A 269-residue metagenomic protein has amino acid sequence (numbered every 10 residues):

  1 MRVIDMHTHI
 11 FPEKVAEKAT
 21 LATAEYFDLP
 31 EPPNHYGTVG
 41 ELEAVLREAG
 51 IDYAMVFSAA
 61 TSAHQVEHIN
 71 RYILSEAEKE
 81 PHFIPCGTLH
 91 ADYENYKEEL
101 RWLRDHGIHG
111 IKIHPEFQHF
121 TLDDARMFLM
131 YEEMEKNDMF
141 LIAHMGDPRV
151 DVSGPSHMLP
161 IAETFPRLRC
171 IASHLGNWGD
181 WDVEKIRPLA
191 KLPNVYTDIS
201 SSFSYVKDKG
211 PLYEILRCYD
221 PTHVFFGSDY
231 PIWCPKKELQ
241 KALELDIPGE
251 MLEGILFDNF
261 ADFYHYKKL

Functional and structural regions predicted by a protein language model:
M1-H9, E13-Y53, D220-H223, I232-L269: Mid-to-C-terminal alpha-helical segments outside catalytic/metal-binding sites
V3-F11, L103, M130, I171: A generic "structured core" feature
H7, L46, I73, L103 (+7 more regions): Conserved, mostly hydrophobic/aromatic
I10-K14, T61-H64, A91-N95, Q118 (+4 more regions): Active-site environment of divalent metal-dependent phosphoester hydrolases
E41-V45, I69-E76, E99-L103, R126-M130 (+4 more regions): A general structural detector for well-ordered alpha-helical segments in enzyme core domains, enriched
D52-Y53, T61-I142, D147-R149, K191 (+2 more regions): Active-site gating/metal-coordination segments in enzymes
H109-G110, D123-F225: Catalytic pocket-lining loop regions of alpha/beta-barrel enzymes, especially the amidohydrolase/enolase/GH5 lineages
